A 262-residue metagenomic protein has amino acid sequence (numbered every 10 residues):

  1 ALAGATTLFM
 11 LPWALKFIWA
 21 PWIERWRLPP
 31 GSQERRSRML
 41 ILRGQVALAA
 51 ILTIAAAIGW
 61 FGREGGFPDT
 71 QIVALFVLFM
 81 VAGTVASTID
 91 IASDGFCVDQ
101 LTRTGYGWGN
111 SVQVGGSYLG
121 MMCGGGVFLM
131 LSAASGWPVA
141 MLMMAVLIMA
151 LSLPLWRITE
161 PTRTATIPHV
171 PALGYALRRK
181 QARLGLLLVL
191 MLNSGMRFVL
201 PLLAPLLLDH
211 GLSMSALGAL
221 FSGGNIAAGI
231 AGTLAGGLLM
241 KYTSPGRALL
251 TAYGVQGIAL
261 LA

Functional and structural regions predicted by a protein language model:
A1-A3, P201-F221: Short amphipathic helix-loop junctions that connect adjacent transmembrane helices in Major Facilitator Superfamily/SLC
W13-K16, G107-S132: Glycine-rich segments within core transmembrane alpha-helices of 12-TM secondary carriers
L15-E34, S132, A231-R247: Helix-to-loop junctions at the C-terminal end of transmembrane segments in multipass secondary transporters
S37-I54, R247-A262: Structural signature of the two symmetry-related core transmembrane helices
R43-A49, P138-R157: Symmetry-related core transmembrane helices of the 12-TM Major Facilitator Superfamily/SLC fold
I51-I58, R63-I89, A262: Hydrophobic core of transmembrane alpha-helices in multi-pass small-molecule transporters, especially MFS/SLC-type
E160-L187: Juxtamembrane intracellular "pre-TM" segments in multi-pass secondary transporters
M191-L200: Conserved extracellular-gate-facing transmembrane-helix segments in secondary transporters
